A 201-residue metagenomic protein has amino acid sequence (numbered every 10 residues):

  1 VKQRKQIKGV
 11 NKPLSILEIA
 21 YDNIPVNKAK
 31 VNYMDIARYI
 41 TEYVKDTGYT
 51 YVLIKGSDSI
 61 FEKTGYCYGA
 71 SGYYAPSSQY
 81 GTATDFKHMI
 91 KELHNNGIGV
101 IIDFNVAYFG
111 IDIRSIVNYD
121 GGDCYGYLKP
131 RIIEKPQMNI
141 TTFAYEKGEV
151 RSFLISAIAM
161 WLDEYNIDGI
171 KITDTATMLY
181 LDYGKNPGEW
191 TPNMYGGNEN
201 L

Functional and structural regions predicted by a protein language model:
Q3-L14, E18-E199: Substrate-binding/active-site clefts of carbohydrate-active enzymes
